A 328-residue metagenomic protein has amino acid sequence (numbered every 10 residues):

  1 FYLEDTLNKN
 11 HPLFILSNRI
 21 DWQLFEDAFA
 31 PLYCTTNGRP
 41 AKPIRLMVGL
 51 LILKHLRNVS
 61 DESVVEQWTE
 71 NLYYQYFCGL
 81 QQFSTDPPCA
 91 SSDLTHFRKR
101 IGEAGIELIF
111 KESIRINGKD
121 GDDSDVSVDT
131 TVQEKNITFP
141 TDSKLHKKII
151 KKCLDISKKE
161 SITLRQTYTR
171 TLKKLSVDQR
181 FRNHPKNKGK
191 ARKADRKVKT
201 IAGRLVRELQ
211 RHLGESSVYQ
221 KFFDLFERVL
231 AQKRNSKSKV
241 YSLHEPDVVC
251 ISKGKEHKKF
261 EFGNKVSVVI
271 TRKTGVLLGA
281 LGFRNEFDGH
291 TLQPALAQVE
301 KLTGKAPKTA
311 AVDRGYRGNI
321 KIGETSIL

Functional and structural regions predicted by a protein language model:
F1-D21: Charged, often Cys/His-bearing segments associated with DNA-binding zinc-finger transcription factors
H11, L50, V64, A90 (+4 more regions): Mobile genetic element proteins and their domesticated derivatives, centered on retroelements and DNA transposons
A28-P43, M47-V48, H55-D120: Basic, low-complexity intrinsically disordered segments
L53, L292-T309: Short, basic/hydrophobic alpha-helical segments
Q81-E245: Active-site- or DNA-interface-adjacent structural scaffold in DNA-acting proteins
L243-K259: Flexible, glycine/threonine-enriched loop-and-boundary segments that flank and lead into catalytic domains of large
K255-E300: Electropositive, glycine- and tryptophan-enriched low-complexity nucleic-acid-binding patches
K308-L328: Helix-centered, glycine/charged polyanion-binding patches within enzymatic domains that contact phosphate-containing
